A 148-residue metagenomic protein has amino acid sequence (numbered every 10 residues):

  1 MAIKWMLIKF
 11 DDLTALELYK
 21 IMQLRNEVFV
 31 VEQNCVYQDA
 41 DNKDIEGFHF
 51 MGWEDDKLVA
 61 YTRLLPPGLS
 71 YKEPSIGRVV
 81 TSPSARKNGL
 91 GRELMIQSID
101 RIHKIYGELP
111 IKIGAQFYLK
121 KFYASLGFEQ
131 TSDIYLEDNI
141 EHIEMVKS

Functional and structural regions predicted by a protein language model:
M1-H49, E54-K57: Short amphipathic alpha-helix that is part of the acyltransferase structural core
A40-I45, G68, L136-E137: A short beta-turn/loop motif at secondary-structure boundaries
M51, K57-P67, E73-S75, V80: Conserved beta-strand in the GNAT
P67-I76, R86, I105-L109, N139-E141: A conserved beta-turn-beta hairpin within the catalytic core of GNAT-like acetyltransferases that forms part
T81, K87-D100: Conserved acetyl-CoA-binding loop-helix of GNAT-fold acetyltransferases
M95, I102-A115: Conserved GNAT acetyl-CoA-binding A-motif
K112-G114, A124, E129-E144: Conserved catalytic-core motifs of GNAT/GCN5-like acyltransferases
